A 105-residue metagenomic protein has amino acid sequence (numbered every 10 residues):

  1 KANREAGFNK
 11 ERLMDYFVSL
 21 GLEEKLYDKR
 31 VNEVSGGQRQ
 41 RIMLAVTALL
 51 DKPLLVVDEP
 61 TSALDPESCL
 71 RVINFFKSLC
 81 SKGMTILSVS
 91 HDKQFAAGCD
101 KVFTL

Functional and structural regions predicted by a protein language model:
F8-K25: Conserved ABC ATPase "signature" region
R30-V34, Q38: Conserved ABC ATPase signature
L44-A45: Hydrophobic anchor residue at the start of the ABC signature
L55-D58: Catalytic Walker B motif of ABC-type/P-loop ATPase nucleotide-binding domains
P66-S68: Helix N-cap at the start of a conserved alpha-helix in ABC-type nucleotide-binding domains
V72-I73: Conserved hydrophobic alpha-helix in the ABC-type ATPase nucleotide-binding domain
V89-H91: H-loop/switch region of ABC-family ATPase nucleotide-binding domains
